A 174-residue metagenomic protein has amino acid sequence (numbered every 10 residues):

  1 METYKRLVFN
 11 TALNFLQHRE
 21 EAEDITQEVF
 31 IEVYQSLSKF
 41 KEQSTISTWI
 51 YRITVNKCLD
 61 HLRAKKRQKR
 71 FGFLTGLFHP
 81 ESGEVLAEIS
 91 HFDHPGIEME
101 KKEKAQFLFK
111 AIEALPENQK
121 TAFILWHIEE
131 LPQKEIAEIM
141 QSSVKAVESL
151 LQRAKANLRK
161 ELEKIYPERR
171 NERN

Functional and structural regions predicted by a protein language model:
M1-R19, S36, I112, E161-K164: Amphipathic, Lys/Arg- and hydrophobic-enriched alpha-helical face
F9-E28, V144, Y166-N174: Short, charged helix-capping/linker segments at alpha-helix termini
N10, D24-I31, S44-N56: Structural recognition of an alpha-helix C-terminal capping motif at a helix-to-coil junction
N14-H18, F30-T45, A64-K66: Sigma70-family region 2
S38-K41, V55-F73: Arg/Lys-rich amphipathic alpha helix in sigma70-family domain 2
R63-K66, L115, K120, K155-R173: Short, Lys/Arg-enriched C-terminal cap helix and immediately downstream tail that follows
Q68-E98: Internal acidic/polar
Q106-A146: Helix-turn-helix DNA-binding module
